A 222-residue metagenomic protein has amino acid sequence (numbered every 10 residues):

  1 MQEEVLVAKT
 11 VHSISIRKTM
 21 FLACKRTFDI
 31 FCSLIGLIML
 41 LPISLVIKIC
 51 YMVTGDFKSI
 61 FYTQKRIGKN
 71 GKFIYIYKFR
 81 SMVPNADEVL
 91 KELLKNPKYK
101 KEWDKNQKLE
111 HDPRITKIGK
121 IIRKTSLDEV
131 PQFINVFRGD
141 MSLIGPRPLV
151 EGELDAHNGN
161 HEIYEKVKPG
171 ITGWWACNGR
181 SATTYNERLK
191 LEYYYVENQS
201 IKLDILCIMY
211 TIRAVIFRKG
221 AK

Functional and structural regions predicted by a protein language model:
M1-V11, S59, V130-K222: Hydrophobic structural segments characteristic of membrane proteins
A8-A23, E110, R114: Juxtamembrane loop-helix boundary motifs flanking transmembrane segments in multi-pass membrane proteins
I16-D87, I201, C207-K222: A hydrophobic, helix-centered structural microdomain
M20, M39, Q107-R114, R123 (+1 more regions): Aromatic-acidic/polar surface patches that form glycan- and anion
F61-P113, T172-K190: Short, glycine-rich, amphipathic interfacial segments at transmembrane boundaries or analogous
I122-Q132: Short acidic-aromatic low-complexity motifs
